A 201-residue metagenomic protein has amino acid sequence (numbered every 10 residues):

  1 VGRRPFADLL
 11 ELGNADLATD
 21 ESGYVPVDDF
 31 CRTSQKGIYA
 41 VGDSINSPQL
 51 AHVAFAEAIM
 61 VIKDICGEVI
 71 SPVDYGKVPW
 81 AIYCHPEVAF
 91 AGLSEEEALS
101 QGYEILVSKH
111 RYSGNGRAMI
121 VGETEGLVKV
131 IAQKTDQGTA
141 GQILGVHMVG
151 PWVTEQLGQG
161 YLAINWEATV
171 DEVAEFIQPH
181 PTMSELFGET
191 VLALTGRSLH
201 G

Functional and structural regions predicted by a protein language model:
V1-G67, Q159: FAD-site-proximal beta/loop scaffold in flavoenzymes
A15, P79-W80, V128: Small-molecule pocket liners
L17, S44, V78, Y112 (+1 more regions): Hydrophobic pocket-lining residues within nucleotide cofactor-binding pockets
D20-S22, K77, E125-L127: Short beta-strand-initiation
R32-T33, G37, D74-Y75, V121-E123: Solvent-exposed alpha-helices and their adjacent loops that cap or buttress functional pockets in soluble metabolic
H52-Y75, Y103-I105, T139, N165-V170: Internal hydrophobic alpha-helix adjacent to the cofactor/substrate pocket in enzyme cavities
S71-E87: Flexible, acidic loop-helix segments that line cofactor/substrate-binding pockets
Y83-G201: Flexible, glycine-rich terminal cap/loop adjacent to redox cofactors in electron-transfer oxidoreductases
